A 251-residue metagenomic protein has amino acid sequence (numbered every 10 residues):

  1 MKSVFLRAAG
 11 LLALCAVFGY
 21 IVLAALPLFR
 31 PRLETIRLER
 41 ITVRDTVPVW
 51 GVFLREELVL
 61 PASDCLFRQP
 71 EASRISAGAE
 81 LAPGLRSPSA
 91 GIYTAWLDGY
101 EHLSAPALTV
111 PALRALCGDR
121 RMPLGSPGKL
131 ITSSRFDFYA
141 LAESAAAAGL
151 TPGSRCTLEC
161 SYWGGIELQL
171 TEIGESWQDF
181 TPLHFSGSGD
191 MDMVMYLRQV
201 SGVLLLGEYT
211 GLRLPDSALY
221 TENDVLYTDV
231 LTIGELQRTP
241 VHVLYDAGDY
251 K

Functional and structural regions predicted by a protein language model:
A9-L23: Hydrophobic membrane-insertion alpha-helices, especially the h-region of bacterial N-terminal signal peptides
G19-C65, E80, Y93: N-terminal beta-strand block that forms a small beta-sandwich/beta-barrel module immediately after a flexible targeting
G19-R37, S188-K251: Edge-of-domain interaction segments
T46, W50, V59-A62, D98-L108 (+2 more regions): Short, solvent-exposed secondary-structure boundary/capping segments
V52, S76, R86-L141: Surface-exposed patches in structured soluble domains
F67-G84, P240, K251: Exposed loop and linker-edge segments at protein-protein interfaces
P70-E80, A146-E159, D224-Y227: Short coil-to-beta transition motif at edge beta-strands of beta-rich domains
A95, M122-S161, I166-G174, F180-M191 (+2 more regions): Short, well-ordered beta-strand segments in soluble/periplasmic domains
